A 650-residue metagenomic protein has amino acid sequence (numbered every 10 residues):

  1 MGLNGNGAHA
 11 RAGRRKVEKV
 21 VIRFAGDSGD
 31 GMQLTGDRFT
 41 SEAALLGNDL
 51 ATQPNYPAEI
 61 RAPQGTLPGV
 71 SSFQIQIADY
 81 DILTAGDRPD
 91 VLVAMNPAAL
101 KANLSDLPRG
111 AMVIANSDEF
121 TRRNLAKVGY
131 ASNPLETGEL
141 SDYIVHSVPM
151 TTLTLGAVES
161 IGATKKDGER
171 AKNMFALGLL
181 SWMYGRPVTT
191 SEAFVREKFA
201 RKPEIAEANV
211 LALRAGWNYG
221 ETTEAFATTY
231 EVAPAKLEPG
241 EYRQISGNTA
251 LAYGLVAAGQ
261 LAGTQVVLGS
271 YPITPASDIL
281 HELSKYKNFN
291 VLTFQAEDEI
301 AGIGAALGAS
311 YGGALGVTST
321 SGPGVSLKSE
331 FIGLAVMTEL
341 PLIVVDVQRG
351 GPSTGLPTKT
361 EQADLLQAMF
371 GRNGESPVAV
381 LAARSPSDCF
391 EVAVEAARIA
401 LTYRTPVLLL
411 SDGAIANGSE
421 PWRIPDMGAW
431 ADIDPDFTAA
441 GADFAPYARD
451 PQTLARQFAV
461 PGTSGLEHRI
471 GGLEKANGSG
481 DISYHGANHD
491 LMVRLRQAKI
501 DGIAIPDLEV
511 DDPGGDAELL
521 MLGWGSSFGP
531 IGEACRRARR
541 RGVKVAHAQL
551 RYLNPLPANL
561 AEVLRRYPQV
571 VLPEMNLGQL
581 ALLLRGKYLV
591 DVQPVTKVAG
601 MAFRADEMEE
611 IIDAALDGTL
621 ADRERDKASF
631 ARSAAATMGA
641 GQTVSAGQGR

Functional and structural regions predicted by a protein language model:
G2-A262: Active-site cofactor/cluster-binding pocket
K19, G156-V158, A225-G240, A258-Q265 (+5 more regions): Gly-rich Lys/Arg/Thr-decorated short loops/hinges at beta-loop-alpha junctions or inter-strand turns that position
K19-P108, Y253, A258, V266-V267 (+2 more regions): Thiamine diphosphate
V20-D27, A176-G178, V266-G269, G316-S319 (+4 more regions): Short glycine-rich or small-residue beta-strand-to-loop segments that form or flank ligand, phosphate, metal/Fe-S
A51-Q53, M112-E119, L268, V345-D346 (+2 more regions): Short internal beta-strands
P57-R61, F120-R123, L153, I300-G302 (+6 more regions): Short gly/pro/ser/thr-enriched loop/turn and capping motifs at secondary-structure boundaries
G86, L92, L140-L153, K359-D412 (+2 more regions): Conserved thiamine diphosphate
L237, I245-G254, A262, V392 (+1 more regions): Flexible, low-complexity linker and terminal segments
